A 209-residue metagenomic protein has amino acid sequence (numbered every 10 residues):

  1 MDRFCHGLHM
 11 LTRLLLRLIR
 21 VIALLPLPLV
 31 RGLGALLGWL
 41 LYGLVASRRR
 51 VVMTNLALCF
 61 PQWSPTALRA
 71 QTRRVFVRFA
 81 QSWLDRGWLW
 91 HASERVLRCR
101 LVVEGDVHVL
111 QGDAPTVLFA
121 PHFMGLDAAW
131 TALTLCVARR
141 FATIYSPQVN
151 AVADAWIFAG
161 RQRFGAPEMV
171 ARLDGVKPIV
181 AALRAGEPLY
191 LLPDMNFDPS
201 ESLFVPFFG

Functional and structural regions predicted by a protein language model:
D2-A120, M124-G125, V152-A159: Membrane-anchoring hydrophobic helices of lipid-metabolizing enzymes
W90-G209: Soluble catalytic domains of membrane acyltransferases
